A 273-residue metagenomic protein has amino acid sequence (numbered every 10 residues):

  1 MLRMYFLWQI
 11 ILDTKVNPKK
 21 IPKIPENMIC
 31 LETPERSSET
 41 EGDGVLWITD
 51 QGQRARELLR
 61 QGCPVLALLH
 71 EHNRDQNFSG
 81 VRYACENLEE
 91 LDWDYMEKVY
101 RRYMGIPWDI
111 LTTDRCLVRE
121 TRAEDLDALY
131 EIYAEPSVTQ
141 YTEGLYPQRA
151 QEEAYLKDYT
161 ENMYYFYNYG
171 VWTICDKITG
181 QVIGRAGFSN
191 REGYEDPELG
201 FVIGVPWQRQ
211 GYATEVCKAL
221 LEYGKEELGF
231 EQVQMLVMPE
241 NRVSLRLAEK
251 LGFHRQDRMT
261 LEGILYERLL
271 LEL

Functional and structural regions predicted by a protein language model:
M1-L111: Asp-based, Mg2+/Mn2+-dependent phosphohydrolase catalytic module
M1-L12, Y83-P206, E222-Y223, E227 (+1 more regions): GNAT-family acyltransferases
W47-I48, V118, V237: Conserved SAM-binding loop
C63-P64, E249-M259: Conserved acetyl-CoA-binding loop of GNAT-fold acetyltransferases
E71, M235-L245, G263: Conserved beta-strand-loop-alpha-helix junction that forms the acyl-donor binding cleft
F201-I203, R209-E226, R242-K250: Conserved acetyl-CoA-binding loop-helix of GNAT-fold acetyltransferases
E227-L236: Conserved GNAT acetyl-CoA-binding A-motif
